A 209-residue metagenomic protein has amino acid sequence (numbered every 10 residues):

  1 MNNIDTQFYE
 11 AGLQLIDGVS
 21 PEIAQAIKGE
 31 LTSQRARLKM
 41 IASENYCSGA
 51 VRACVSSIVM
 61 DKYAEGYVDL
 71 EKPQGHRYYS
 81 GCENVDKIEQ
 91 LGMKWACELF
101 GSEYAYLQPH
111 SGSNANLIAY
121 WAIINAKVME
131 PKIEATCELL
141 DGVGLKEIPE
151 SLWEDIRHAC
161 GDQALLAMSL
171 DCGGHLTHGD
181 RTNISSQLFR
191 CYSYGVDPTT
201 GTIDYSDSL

Functional and structural regions predicted by a protein language model:
M1-D17, M129-E130, E134, V143-L152 (+1 more regions): Basic/polar N-terminal segments that are highly enriched at the extreme N-terminus, encompassing both cleavable
M1-L91: N-terminal glycine-rich, Lys/His-bearing helix-loop that initiates the first secondary-structure elements of many
L31-S33, E44-C47, E98-F100, L152-G161 (+2 more regions): Solvent-exposed alpha-helices and their adjacent loops that cap or buttress functional pockets in soluble metabolic
A64-N114, A122, M129-P149, F189 (+1 more regions): Conserved N-terminal alpha-helix of the aminotransferase class I/II PLP-enzyme fold
S113-A119, G174-H178: Short glycine/serine/threonine-rich phosphate/pyrophosphate-binding segments that cradle anionic phosphate groups
A164-L166: Conserved beta-strand elements of the Class I
L170-L209: PLP-dependent aminotransferase-class I/II
